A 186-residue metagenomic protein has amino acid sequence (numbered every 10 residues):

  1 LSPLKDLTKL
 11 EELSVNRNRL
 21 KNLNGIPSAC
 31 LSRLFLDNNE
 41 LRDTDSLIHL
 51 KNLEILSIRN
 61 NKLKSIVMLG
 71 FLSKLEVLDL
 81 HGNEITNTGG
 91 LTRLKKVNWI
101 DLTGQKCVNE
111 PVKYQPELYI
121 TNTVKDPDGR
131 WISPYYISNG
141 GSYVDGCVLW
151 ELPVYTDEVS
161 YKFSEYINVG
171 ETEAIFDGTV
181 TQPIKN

Functional and structural regions predicted by a protein language model:
L1-L4, L23-I26, T44-L47, I66-L69 (+1 more regions): Canonical leucine-rich repeat
E11-V15, S32-L36, L53-I58, E76-L80 (+1 more regions): Conserved hydrophobic beta-strand positions in leucine-rich repeat
N18, L36-N39, N61, N83 (+1 more regions): Consensus "Asn ladder" position of solenoid repeat domains
L20-K21, L41-R42, L63-K64, E84-T86 (+1 more regions): Extracellular beta-strand scaffolds
S73-G129: Leucine-rich solenoid repeat scaffolds
G89, I167-N186: Edge beta-strands of extracellular beta-sandwich domains
T121-L149: Change to "...patches in solvent-exposed regions of secreted, membrane-anchored, or virion-exposed structural
L149-E158: Surface-exposed, short loops/turns at beta-strand junctions within beta-sandwich domains
